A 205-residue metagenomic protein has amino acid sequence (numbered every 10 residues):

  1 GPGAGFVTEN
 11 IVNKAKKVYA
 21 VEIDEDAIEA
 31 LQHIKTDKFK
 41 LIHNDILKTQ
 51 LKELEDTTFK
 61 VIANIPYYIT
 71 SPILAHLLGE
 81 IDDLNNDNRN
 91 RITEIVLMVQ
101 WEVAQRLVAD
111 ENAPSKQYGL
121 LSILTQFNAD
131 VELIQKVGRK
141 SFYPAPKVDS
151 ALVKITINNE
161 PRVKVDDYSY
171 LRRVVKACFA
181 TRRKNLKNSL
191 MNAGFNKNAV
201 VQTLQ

Functional and structural regions predicted by a protein language model:
G1-Y168, R173, Q205: Catalytic cores of RNA-modifying enzymes
I157, V175-Q205: C-terminal lobe and adjacent flexible extensions of AdoMet/dcAdoMet transferase-like proteins
